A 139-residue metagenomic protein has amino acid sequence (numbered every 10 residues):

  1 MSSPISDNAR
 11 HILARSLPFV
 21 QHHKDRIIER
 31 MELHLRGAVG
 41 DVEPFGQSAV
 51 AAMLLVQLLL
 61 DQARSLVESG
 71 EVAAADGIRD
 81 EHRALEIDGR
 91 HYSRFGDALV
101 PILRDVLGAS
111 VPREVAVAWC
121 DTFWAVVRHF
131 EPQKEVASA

Functional and structural regions predicted by a protein language model:
M1-A139: Core of compact, soluble alpha-helical bundle domains
